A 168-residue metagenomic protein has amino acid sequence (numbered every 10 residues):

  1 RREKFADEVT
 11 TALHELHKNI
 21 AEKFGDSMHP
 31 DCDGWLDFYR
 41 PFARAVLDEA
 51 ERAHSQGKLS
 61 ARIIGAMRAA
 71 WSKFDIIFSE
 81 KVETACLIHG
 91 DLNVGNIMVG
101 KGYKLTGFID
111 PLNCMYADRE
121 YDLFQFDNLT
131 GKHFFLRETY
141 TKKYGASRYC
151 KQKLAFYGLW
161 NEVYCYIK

Functional and structural regions predicted by a protein language model:
R1-E15, Y121, D127-T130, F135: A conserved alpha-helical element in kinase catalytic cores
R2-I63, S79, E83-A85, Y116: A cross-family kinase active-site recognition segment
H29-C32, G102, L159: ATP/adenylate-binding site constellation spanning eukaryotic-like Ser/Thr protein kinases, ABC-transporter
R52-G57, N93, Q125-N128, Y164-K168: A short secondary-structure junction motif
R62-G65, K142, C165-K168: ATP/Mg2+ or Mg2+-diphosphate-binding catalytic cores that bind nucleotide phosphates or diphosphates via glycine-rich
M67-A70, D75-T84, L92, V99: Flexible internal linker/loop segments at domain or repeat junctions
A85-L87, N93-Q152: Active-site Asp-x-Gly
A155-Y164: Hydrophobic alpha-helical segments that form the core of small-molecule binding pockets and/or dimer interfaces
